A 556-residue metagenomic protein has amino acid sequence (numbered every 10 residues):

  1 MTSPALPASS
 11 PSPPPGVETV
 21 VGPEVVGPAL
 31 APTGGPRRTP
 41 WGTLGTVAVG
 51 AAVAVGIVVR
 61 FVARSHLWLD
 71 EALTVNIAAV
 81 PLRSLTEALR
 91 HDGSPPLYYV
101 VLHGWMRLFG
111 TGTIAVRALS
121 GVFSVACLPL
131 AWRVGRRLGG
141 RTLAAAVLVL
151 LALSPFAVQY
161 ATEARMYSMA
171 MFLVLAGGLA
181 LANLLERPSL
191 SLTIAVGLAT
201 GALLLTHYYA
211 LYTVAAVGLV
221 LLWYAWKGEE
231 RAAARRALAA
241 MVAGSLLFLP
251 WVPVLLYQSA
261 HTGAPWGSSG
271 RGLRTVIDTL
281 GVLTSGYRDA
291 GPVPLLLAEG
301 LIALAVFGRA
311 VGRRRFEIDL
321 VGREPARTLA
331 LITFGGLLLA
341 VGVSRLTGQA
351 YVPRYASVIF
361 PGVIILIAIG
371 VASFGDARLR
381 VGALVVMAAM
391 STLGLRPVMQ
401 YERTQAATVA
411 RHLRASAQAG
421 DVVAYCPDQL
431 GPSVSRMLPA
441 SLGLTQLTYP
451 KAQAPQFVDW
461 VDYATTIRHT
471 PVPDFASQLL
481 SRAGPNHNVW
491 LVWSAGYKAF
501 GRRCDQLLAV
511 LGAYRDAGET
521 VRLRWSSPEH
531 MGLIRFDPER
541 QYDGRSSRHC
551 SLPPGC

Functional and structural regions predicted by a protein language model:
T2-P7, T19-C556: Terminal, non-globular segments
S12-P14: Intrinsically disordered, low-complexity proline-rich regions
